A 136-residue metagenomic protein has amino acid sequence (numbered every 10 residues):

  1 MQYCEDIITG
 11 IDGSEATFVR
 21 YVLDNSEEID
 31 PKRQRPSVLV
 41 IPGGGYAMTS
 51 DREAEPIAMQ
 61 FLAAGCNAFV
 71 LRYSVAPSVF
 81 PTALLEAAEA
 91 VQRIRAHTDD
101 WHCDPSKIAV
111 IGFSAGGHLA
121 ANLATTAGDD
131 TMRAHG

Functional and structural regions predicted by a protein language model:
M1-R33, F80: N-terminal cap/lid segment of alpha/beta-hydrolase-fold proteins
K32, D51-F69: Short amphipathic alpha-helix adjacent to the substrate-entry channel of hydrolases
Q34-G43: Short beta-strand element of the alpha/beta-hydrolase
S37, L62-R72, A109: A fold-wide structural signal in alpha/beta-hydrolase
I41-P42, L71-S74, F113-S114: Active-site-proximal beta-strand/loop segments in catalytic clefts of secreted hydrolases
S50-D51, L71-P105: Catalytic nucleophile-loop/oxyanion-hole region of alpha/beta-hydrolase and closely related hydrolase-like folds
E53-P56, A83-L85, A124-T126: Short, glycine/charged-enriched secondary-structure capping and boundary segments
E89-G136: Primarily recognizes the serine-hydrolase "nucleophile elbow" in alpha/beta-hydrolase and SGNH/GDSL folds
